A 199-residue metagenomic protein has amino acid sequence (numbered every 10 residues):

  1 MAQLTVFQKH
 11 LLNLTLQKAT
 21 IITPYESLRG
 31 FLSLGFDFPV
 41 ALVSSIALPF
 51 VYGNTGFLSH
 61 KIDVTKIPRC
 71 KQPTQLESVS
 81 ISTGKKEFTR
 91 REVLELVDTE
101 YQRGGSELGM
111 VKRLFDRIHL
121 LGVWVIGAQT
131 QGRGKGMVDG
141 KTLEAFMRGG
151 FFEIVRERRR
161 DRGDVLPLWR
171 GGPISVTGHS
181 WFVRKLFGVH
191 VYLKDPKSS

Functional and structural regions predicted by a protein language model:
M1-S199: Acidic, Asp/Glu-rich intrinsically disordered regulatory regions of eukaryotic Ca2+-responsive proteins
